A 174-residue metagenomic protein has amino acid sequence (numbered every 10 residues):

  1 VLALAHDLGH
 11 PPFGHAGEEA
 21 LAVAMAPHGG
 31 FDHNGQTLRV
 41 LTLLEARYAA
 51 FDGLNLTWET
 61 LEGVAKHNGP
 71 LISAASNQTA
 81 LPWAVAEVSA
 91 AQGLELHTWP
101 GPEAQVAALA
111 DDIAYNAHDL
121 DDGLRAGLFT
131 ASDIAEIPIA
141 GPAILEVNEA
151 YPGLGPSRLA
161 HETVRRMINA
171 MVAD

Functional and structural regions predicted by a protein language model:
V1-H28, L41-A49: Acidic/His-rich, divalent-metal-binding segments that scaffold phosphate/diphosphate chemistry
H6, H10, H15, H33 (+2 more regions): Histidine-centered active-site/metal-ligand motif
N34-G35, V40-A49, G53-D174: Histidine-centered, transition-metal-coordinating active-site segments
